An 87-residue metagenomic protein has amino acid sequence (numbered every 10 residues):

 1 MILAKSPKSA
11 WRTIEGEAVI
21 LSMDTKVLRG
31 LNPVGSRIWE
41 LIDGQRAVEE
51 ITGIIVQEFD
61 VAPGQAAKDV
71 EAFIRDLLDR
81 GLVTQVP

Functional and structural regions predicted by a protein language model:
M1-M23: Long, low-complexity, charged/polar intrinsically disordered regions in eukaryotic proteins
V27-P87: Long, charge-rich, low-complexity alpha-helical segments
